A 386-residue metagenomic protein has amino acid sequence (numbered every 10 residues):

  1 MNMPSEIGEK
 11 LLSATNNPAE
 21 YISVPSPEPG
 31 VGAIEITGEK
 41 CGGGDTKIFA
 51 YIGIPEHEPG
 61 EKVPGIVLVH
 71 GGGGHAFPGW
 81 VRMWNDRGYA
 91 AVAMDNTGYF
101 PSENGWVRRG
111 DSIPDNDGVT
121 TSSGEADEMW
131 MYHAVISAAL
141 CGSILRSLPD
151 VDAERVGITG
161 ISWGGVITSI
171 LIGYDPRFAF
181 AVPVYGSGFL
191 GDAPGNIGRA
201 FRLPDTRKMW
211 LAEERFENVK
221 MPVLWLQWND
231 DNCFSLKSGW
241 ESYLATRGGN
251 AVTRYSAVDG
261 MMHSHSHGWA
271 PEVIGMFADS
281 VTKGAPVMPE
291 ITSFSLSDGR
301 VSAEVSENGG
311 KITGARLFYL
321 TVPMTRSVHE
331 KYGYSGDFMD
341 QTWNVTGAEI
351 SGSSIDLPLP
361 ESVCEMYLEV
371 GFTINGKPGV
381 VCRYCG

Functional and structural regions predicted by a protein language model:
S13-E61: N-terminal cap/lid segment of alpha/beta-hydrolase-fold proteins
F49-I52, E61-G71, A91: Short beta-strand element of the alpha/beta-hydrolase
H57-E61, S112-I161: Gly/Ser-rich "nucleophile elbow"/oxyanion-hole loop immediately N-terminal to the catalytic nucleophile in hydrolases
P78-V135, S187-I197: Cap/lid segment of the alpha/beta-hydrolase catalytic domain
A139-T206: Primarily recognizes the serine-hydrolase "nucleophile elbow" in alpha/beta-hydrolase and SGNH/GDSL folds
D192-T246: The feature captures the conserved acid-bearing segment of alpha/beta-hydrolase catalytic domains
T246-H265: Catalytic histidine neighborhood in serine/cysteine hydrolases with alpha/beta-hydrolase-type architecture
D279-Y319, N344-P358: Surface beta-strand/loop "capping" patches
